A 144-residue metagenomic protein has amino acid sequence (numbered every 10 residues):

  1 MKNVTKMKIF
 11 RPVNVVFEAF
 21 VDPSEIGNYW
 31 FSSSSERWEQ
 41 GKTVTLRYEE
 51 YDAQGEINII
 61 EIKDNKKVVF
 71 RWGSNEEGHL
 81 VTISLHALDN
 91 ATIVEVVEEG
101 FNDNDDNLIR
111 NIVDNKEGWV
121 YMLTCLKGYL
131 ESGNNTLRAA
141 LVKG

Functional and structural regions predicted by a protein language model:
V4-T5, R11, V15, V21-E56 (+2 more regions): Short beta-edge strand/loop motif at the mouth of beta-sheet-based domains
M7, E56-E61, L80-A87: Hydrophobic/aromatic beta-strand elements that line small-molecule binding cavities or substrate pockets in beta-rich
I9-R11, E50-D52, K63, S74-E76 (+1 more regions): A generic beta-sheet turn/junction motif
F17, V120-L123, K127: Non-transmembrane alpha-helical segments in soluble domains of secreted/periplasmic/extracellular proteins
Y29-W30, W72, W119: Signature tryptophan residues that serve as conserved aromatic anchors
K66-G73, T92: Short, solvent-exposed secondary-structure boundary/capping segments
N75-Y121, L137-A139: Beta-strand/loop substructures that line and gate deep hydrophobic ligand-binding cavities in soluble
G128-G144: Short, highly charged C-terminal tails/helix-capping segments
